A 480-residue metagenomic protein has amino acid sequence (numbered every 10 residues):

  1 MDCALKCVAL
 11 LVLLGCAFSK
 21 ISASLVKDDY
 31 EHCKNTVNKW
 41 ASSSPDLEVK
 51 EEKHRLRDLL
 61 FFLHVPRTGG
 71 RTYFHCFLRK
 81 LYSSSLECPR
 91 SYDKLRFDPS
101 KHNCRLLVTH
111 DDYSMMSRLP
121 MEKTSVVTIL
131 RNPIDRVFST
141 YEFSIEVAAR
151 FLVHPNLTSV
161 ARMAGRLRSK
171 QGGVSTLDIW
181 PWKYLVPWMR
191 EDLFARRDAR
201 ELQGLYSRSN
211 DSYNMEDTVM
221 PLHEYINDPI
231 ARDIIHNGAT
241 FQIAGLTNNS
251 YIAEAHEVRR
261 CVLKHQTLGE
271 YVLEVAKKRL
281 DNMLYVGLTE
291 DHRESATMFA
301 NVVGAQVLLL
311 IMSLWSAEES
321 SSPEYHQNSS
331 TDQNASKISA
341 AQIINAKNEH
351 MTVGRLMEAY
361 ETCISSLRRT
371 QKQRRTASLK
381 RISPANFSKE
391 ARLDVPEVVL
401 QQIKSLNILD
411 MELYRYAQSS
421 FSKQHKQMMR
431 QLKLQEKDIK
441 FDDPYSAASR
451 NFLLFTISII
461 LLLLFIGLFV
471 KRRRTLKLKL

Functional and structural regions predicted by a protein language model:
D2-L480: Membrane-interface amphipathic segments in extracytoplasmic regions
